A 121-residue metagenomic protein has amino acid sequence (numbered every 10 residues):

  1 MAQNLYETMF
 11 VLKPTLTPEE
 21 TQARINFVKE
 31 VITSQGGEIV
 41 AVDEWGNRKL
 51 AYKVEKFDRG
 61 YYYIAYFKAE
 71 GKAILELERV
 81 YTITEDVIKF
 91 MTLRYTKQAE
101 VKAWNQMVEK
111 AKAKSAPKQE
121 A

Functional and structural regions predicted by a protein language model:
A2-A121: Structured, basic alpha/beta domains of bacterial-type, RNA-associated proteins
